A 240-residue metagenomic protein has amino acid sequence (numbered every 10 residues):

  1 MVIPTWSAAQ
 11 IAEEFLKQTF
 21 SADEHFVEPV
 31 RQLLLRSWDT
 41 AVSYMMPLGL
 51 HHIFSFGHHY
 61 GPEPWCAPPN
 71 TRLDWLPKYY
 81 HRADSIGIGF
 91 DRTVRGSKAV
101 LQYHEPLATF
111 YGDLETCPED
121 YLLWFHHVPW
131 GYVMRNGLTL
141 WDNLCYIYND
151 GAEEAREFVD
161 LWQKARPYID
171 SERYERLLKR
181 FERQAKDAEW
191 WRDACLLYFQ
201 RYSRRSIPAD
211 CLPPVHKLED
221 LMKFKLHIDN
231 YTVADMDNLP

Functional and structural regions predicted by a protein language model:
M1-P240: Catalytic domains of carbohydrate-active enzymes that cleave complex glycans
